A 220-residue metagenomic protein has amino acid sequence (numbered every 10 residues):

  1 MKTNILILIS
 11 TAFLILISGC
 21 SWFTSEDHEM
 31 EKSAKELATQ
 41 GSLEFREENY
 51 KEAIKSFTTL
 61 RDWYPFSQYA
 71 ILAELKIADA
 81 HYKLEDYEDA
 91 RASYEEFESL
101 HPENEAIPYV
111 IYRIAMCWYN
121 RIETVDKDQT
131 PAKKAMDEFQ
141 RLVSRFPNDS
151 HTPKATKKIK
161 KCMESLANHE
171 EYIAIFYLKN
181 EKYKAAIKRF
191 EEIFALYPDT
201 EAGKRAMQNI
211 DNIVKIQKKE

Functional and structural regions predicted by a protein language model:
M1-C20: Sec-dependent bacterial lipoprotein signal peptides
I17-E220: Acidic, polar-rich low-complexity tracts and alpha-helical solenoid repeat scaffolds
